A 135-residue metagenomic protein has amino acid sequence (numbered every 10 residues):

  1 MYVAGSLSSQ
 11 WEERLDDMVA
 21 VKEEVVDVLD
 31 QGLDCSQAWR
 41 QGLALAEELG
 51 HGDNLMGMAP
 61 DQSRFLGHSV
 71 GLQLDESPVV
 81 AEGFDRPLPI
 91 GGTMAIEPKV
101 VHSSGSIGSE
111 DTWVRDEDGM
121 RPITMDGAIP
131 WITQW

Functional and structural regions predicted by a protein language model:
M1-W135: Active-site neighborhoods and metal-handling regions in enzymes and metal-associated proteins
